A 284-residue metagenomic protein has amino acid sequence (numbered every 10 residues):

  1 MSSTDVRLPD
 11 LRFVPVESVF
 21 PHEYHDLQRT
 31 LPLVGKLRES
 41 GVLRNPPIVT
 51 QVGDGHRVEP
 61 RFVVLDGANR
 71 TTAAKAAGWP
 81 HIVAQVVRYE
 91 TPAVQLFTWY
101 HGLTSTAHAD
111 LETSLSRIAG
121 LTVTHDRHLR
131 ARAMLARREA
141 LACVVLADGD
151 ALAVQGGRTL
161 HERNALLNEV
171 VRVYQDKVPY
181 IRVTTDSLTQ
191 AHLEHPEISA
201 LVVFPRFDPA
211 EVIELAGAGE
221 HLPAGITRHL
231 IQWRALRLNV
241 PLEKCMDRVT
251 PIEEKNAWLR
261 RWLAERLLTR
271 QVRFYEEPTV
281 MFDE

Functional and structural regions predicted by a protein language model:
M1-V16, L129-A131, A136-R137, D283-E284: Short N-terminal segments
S2-V63, N69, K75, W79-H81 (+1 more regions): Short alpha-helix boundary/capping and kink motifs at helix termini
D66-G67, P205: Helix N-cap/beta->alpha junction signal
N69-R70, D208: Alpha-helix capping/helix-boundary segments
A74-K75, I213: Residue-level recognition of well-ordered secondary-structure positions
H81, V87-E284: Solvent-exposed functional surfaces
